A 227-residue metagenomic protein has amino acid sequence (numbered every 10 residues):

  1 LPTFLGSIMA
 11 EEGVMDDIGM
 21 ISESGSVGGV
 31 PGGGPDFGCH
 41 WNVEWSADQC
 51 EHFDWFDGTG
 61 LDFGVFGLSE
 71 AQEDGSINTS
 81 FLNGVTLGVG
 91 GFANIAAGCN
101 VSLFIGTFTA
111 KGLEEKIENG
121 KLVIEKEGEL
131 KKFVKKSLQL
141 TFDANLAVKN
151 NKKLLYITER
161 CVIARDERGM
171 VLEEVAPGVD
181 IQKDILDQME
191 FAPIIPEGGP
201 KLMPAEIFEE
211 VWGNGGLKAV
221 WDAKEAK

Functional and structural regions predicted by a protein language model:
L1-N42: N-terminal active-site beta-alpha-beta segment that forms phosphate/nucleotide-binding and substrate-recognition loops
G29-K218: Conserved phosphate- and dinucleotide-binding cores of soluble alpha/beta proteins, encompassing both enzyme active
K218-K224: Flexible, glycine-rich loop/tail regions that form catalytic "lids" or insertion modules at the edges of active sites
